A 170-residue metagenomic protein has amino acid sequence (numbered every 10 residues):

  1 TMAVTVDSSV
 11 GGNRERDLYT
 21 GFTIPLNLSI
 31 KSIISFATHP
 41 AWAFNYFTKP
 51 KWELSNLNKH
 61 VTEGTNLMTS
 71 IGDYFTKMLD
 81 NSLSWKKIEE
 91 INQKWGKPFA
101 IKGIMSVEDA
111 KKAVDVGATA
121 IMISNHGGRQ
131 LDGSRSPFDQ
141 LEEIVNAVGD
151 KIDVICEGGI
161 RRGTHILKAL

Functional and structural regions predicted by a protein language model:
T1-D115, G127-Q130: Active-site entrance/lid segments in N-terminal catalytic domains of soluble metabolic enzymes
G21-P25, A120, Q140-E143: Short, low-complexity, polar/charged sequence segments that are solvent-exposed and flexible
S82-E89, R135-G149: Short loop-to-alpha-helix "cap/lid" segments that border enzyme active sites across diverse enzyme classes
A100-K102, M122-S124, D153-E157: Short, conserved beta-strand edge motifs with alternating hydrophobic and charged residues
M105-G117, I144-C156, I160-L170: Catalytic cores of alpha/beta
V114-D115, M122-S124, S134-R135, A147: Catalytic pocket-lining loop regions of alpha/beta-barrel enzymes, especially the amidohydrolase/enolase/GH5 lineages
I123-G133, Q140-L141, I152, I166: Helical hairpin unit composed of two closely spaced alpha helices linked by a short loop
